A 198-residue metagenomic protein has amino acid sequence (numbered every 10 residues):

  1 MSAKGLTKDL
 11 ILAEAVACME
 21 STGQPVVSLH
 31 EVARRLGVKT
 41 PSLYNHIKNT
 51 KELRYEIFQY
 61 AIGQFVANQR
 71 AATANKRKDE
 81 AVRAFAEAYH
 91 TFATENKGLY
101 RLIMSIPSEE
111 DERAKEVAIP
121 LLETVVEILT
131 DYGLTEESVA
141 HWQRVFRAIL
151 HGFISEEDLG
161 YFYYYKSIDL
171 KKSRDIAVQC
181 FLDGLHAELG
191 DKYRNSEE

Functional and structural regions predicted by a protein language model:
M1-T22, E31, E52: Basic, helix-initiating cap at the start of DNA-binding domains
M19, S28-L29, T50-A61, Y100 (+1 more regions): Amphipathic alpha-helical segments enriched in hydrophobic/aromatic and basic residues that form the DNA-contacting
E20-Q24, G37, Y44-R54: HTH DNA-binding helix-turn interface
V27-R34, L43: Append "Primarily bacterial transcriptional regulators
E56, R70-G98, E109-E110, L134-E136 (+1 more regions): Hydrophobic alpha-helical connector segments
H90-E112, S155-Y163: Amphipathic alpha-helical segments used for helix-helix packing
L102, R147-S167, D183-K192: Amphipathic C-terminal alpha-helical segment
S108-E136, A140-V145, E156, K171-D183: Amphipathic alpha-helical packing segments from all-alpha helical-bundle domains
